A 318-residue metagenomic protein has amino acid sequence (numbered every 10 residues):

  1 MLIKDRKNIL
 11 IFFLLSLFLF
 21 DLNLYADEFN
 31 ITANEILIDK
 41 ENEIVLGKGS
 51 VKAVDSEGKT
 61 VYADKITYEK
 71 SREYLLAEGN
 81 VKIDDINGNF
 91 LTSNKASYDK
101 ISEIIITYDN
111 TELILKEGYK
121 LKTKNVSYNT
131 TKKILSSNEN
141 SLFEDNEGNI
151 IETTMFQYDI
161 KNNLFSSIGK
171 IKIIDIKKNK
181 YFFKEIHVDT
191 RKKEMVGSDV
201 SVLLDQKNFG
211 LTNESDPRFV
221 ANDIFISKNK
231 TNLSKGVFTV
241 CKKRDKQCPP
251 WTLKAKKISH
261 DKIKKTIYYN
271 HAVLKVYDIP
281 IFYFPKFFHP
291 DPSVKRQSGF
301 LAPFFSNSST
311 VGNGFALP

Functional and structural regions predicted by a protein language model:
L2-F12: Bacterial N-terminal signal peptides that target proteins for export
I3, L22-Y25: Extended low-complexity, intrinsically disordered segments associated with secretion/export and membrane-tethering
I11-D21: Bacterial N-terminal signal peptides
A26-P318: Structural signature for solvent-exposed beta-strand/loop edge elements and short helix-capping sites, enriched
